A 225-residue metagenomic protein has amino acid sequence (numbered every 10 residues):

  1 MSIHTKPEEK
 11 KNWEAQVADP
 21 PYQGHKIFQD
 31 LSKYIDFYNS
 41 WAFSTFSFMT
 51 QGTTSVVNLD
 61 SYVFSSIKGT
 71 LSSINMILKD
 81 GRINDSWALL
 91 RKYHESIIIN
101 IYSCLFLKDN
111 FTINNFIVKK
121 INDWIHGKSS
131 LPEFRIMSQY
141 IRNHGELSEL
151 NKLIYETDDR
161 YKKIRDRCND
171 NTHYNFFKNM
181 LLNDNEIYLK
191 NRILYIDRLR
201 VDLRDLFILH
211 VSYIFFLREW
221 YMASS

Functional and structural regions predicted by a protein language model:
M1-K92, S96, N100, D109-S225: A cross-kingdom marker of C-terminal helix-rich interaction/assembly modules
S103-L105: Transmembrane alpha-helix/helix-exit interface in multi-pass inner-membrane proteins
